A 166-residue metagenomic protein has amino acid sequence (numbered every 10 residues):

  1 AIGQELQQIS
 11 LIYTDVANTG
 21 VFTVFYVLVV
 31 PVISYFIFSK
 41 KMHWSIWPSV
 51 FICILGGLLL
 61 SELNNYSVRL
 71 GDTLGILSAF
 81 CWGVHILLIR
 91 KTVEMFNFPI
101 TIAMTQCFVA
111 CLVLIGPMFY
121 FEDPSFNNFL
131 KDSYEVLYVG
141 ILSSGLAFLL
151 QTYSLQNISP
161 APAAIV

Functional and structural regions predicted by a protein language model:
A1, E5, V27-V32, I54 (+4 more regions): Hydrophobic/small/kink-forming positions within alpha-helical transmembrane segments of polytopic membrane proteins
A1-L6, P48, L70-S78, F126-L146: Loop-to-transmembrane-helix transition segments
L6-K40, I46, S78, P160-V166: Specific alpha-helical transmembrane segments that line the substrate/conduction pathway and gating interfaces
I9-Y13, L58-L70, M118-V136: Membrane-interface helix termini and inter-helical loops of multi-pass transporters
S10, F36-F38, M42, T92 (+2 more regions): Hydrophobic/aromatic residues within transmembrane alpha-helices of multi-pass small-molecule transporters
T19-F25, I89-C111, I141-V166: Helix-helix packing/entry segments at the starts of transmembrane helices
V30-P31, S67-E122, V136, L150: Transmembrane alpha-helical segments that form core, pore/gating elements of small-molecule transporters/exporters
M42-E62, L114: Hydrophobic transmembrane alpha-helices of multi-pass small-molecule transport proteins
